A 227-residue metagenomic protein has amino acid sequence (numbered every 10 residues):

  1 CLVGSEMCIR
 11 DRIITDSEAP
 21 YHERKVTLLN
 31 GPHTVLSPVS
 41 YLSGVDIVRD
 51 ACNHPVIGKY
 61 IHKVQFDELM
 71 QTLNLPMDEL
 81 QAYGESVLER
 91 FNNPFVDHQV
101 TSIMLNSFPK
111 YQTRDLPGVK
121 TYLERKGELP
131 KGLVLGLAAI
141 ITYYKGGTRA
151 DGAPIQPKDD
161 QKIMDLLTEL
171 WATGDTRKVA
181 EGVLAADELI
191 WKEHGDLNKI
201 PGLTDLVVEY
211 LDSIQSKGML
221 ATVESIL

Functional and structural regions predicted by a protein language model:
C1-G4, C8-I9: Single conserved hydrophobic/aromatic residue that forms the stacking wall/gate of nucleotide- or nucleobase-binding
C8-I9, H33, V223-I226: Extended hydrophobic/Leu-rich segments
D11-L28: Short, hydrophobic/aliphatic alpha-helical segments
S17, I47-A51, V64, Y210 (+1 more regions): Short, solvent-exposed coil/turn linker segments
K25-S40: Conserved phosphate/anionic-ligand binding catalytic regions in large, soluble enzymes, centered on
S40-M164: C-terminal catalytic subdomain
G136-L227: C-terminal amphipathic alpha-helical interaction region
